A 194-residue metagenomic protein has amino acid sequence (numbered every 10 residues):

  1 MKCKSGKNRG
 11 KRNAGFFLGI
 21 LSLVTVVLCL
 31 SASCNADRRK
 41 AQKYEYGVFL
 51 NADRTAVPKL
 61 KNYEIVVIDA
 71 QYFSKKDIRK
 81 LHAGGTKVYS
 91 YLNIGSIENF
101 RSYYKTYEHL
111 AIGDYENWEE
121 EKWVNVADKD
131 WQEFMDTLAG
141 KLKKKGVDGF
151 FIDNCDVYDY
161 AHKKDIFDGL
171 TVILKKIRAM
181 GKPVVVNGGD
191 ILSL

Functional and structural regions predicted by a protein language model:
M1-R12: N-terminal secretory signal peptides that target proteins for export/translocation
K11, G15-L21: Small-residue packing motifs within transmembrane alpha-helices
G19-C29: Bacterial N-terminal signal peptides
L28-K40: Bacterial Sec-dependent signal peptides at the C-terminal "C-region" and cleavage site
D37-L194: Glycan-processing catalytic domains of CAZymes
